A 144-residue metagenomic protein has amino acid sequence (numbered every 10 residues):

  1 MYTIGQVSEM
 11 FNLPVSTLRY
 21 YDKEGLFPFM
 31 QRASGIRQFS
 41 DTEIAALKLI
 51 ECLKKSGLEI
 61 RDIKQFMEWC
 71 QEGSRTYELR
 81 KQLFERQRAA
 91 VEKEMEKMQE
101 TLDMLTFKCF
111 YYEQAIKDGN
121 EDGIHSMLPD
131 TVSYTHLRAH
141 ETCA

Functional and structural regions predicted by a protein language model:
M1-E68: Basic helix-turn-helix/winged-helix DNA-binding cores and closely related short helical interaction motifs
R32-S34, Y77, A139: Short, solvent-exposed coil/turn segments
R75-D122: Short, charged amphipathic alpha-helical surface segments
L128-P129, R138: Short, contiguous alpha-helical
T131-S133: Acidic, proline/serine/threonine- and glycine-rich low-complexity intrinsically disordered segments
T135-T142: Conserved small/polar residues in nucleotide/adenosyl-binding loops
